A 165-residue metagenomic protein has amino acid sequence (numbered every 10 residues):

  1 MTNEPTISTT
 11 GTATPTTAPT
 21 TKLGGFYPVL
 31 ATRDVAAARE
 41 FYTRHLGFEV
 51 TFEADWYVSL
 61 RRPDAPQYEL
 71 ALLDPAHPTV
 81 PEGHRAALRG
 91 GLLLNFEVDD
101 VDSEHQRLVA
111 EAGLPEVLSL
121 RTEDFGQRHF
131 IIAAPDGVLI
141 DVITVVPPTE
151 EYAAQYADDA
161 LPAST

Functional and structural regions predicted by a protein language model:
T2-F26, E49-F96, H105-A133, T144-T165: Vicinal oxygen chelate
A31-D34, D124: Conserved beta-strand-loop-alpha-helix junction that forms the acyl-donor binding cleft
R33, R39, R128-H129: Basic side chains
D34-V35, D99-V101: Helix N-cap motif at beta-to-alpha junctions
A38-T43, L108, G137: Conserved active-site tyrosine of GNAT-family acetyltransferases
V138-V142: Short, conserved beta-strand/loop elements in beta-sheet-dominated catalytic cores that frequently flank divalent-metal
